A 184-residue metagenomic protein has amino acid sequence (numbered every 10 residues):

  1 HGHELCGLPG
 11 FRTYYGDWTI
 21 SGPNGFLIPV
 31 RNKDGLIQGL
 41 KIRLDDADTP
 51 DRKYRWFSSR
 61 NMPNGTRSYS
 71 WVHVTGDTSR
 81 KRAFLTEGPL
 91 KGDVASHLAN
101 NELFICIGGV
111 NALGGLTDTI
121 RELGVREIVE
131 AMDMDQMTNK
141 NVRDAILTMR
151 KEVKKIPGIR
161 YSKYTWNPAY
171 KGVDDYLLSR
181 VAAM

Functional and structural regions predicted by a protein language model:
H1: Cys-nucleophile CN-hydrolase/nitrilase-fold catalytic domain and related Cys-dependent amidase chemistry that acts on
E4-G124: Phosphate-handling DNA/RNA-contact segment within nucleic-acid enzymes
K33, S79-A83, P89-M184: TOPRIM fold recognition
